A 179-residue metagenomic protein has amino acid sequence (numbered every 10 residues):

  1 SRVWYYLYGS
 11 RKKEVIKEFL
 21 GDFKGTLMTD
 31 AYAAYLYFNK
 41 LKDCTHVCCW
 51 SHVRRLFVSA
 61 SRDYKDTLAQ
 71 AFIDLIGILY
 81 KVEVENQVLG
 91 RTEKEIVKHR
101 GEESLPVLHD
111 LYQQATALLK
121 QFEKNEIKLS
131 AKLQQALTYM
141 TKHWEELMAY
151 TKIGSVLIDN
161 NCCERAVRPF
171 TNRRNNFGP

Functional and structural regions predicted by a protein language model:
S1-P179: Catalytic center-proximal scaffold of phosphoryl-transfer enzymes
